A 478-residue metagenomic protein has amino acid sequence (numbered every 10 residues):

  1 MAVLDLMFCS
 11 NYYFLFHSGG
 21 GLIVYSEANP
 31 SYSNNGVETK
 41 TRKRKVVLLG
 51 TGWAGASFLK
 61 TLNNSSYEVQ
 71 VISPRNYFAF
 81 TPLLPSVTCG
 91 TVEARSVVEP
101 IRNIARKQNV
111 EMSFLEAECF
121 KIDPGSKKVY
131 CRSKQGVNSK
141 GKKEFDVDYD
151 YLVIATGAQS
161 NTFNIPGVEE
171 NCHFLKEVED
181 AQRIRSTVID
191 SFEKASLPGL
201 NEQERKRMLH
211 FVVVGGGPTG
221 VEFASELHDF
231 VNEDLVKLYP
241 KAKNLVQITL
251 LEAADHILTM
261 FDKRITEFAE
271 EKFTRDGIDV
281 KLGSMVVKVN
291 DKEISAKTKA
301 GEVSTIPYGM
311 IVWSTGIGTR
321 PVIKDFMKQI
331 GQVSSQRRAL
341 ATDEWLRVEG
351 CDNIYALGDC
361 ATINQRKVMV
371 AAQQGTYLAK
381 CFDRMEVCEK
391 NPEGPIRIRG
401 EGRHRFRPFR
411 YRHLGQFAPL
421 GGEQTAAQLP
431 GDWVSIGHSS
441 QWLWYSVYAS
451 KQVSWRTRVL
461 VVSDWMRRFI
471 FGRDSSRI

Functional and structural regions predicted by a protein language model:
L4-S10, G21-E27, S31-N35, Q374 (+1 more regions): C-terminal, flexible cofactor-proximal segment of oxidoreductases
D5-L15, I23-K43, M112-H210, G301 (+1 more regions): FAD-binding core/adjacent interface of flavoenzyme oxidoreductases
E38-E116, F120-K121, V168, F211-V212 (+2 more regions): Beta1-alpha1 glycine-rich phosphate/pyrophosphate-binding loop at the start of Rossmann-like nucleotide-binding domains
L49, D146-G157, E177, V214 (+3 more regions): Short hydrophobic core segments
L84-V92, E169-H173, R264-I265, M327-I330 (+1 more regions): Short glycine-enriched, charge-decorated loop/helix-capping segments at active-site entrances that position
N109-C131, H228-E344, E349-G350, K390 (+1 more regions): A Rossmann-like FAD-binding core segment of flavoenzymes
E170-L200, I306-Y377, D383: FAD-site-proximal beta/loop scaffold in flavoenzymes
K194, E204-E271, D279-K281, K367-P408: Rossmann-like dinucleotide-binding core of oxidoreductases
